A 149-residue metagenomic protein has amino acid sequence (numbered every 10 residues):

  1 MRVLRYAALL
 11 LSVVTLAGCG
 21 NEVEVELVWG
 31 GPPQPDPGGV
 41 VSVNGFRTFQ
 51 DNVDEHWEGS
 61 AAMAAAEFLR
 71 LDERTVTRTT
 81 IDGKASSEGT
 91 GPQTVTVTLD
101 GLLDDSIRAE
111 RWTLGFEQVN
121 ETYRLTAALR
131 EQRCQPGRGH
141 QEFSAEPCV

Functional and structural regions predicted by a protein language model:
M1-A17: Sec-dependent bacterial lipoprotein signal peptides
C19-V23: Bacterial signal peptide processing site
L27-R47: Post-signal peptide N-terminal segment of mature Sec-exported envelope proteins
P37-G39, G137-G139, F143-V149: Compositionally biased, intrinsically disordered linkers/stalks adjacent to structured regions
N44-D51, G83-K84, S144: A small/polar (G/S/T-enriched), proline-flanked helix-loop surface module common in exported/cell-envelope proteins
N52-E110: Mature extracytoplasmic domains of secretory-pathway proteins
L114-F143: Short beta-strand edge/turn micro-motifs at domain boundaries
